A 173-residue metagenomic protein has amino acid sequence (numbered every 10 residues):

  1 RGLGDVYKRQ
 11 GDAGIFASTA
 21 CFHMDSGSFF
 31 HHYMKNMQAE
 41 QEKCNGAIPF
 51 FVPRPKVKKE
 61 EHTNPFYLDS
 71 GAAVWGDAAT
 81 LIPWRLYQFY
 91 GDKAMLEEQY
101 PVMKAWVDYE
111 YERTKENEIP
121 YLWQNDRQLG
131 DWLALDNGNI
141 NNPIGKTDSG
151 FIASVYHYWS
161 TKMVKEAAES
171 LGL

Functional and structural regions predicted by a protein language model:
R1, C44-A79, Q88, Y111-L173: The feature captures the catalytic groove of carbohydrate-active enzymes
G2-Y7: Short, small-residue-biased leader/transition segments that mark boundaries at the very start of proteins
K8-M24, E118-Y121, I152-S154: Extended ligand-binding clefts on enzyme/binding-domain cores
R9, S26, F30, A72-A79 (+4 more regions): Active-site-proximal structural scaffolding
D12-E40, P83-Y90: Alpha-helical support elements that line or immediately flank enzyme active sites and cofactor-binding pockets
A17-A20, P83, M103, T161-V164 (+1 more regions): Hydrophobic core/packing positions within alpha-helical solenoid repeats
S26-M37, K93-Y111, V164-L173: Extended, well-ordered alpha-helical scaffold segments
